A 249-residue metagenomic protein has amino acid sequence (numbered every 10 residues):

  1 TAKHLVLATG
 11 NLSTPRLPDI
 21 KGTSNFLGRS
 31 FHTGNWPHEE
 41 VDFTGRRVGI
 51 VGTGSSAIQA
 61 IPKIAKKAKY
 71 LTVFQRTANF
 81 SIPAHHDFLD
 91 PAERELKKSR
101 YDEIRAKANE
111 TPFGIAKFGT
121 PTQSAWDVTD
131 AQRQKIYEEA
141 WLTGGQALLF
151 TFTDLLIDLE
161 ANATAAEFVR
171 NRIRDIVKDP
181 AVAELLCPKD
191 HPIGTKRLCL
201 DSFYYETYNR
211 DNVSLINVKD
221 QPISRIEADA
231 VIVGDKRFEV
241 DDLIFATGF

Functional and structural regions predicted by a protein language model:
T1-S24, E39-E40, T53, A68-F249: N-terminal FAD-binding dinucleotide-binding subdomain shared by FAD-dependent oxidases/monooxygenases
G28-F31, L215: Conserved beta-strand scaffold positions in the cores of enzyme catalytic domains, especially in NTP/NDP-utilizing
F31-G45: A short, basic/flexible loop-to-alpha-helix module at the beginning of a structural domain
T44-R47, C187: Short, surface-exposed connector motifs at secondary-structure boundaries
R46-G54: Beta1/beta-strand and adjacent pyrophosphate-binding region of the FAD-binding site in flavoprotein oxidoreductases
A57: N-terminal Rossmann-fold NAD(P) dinucleotide-binding loop
A60-I64: Aromatic pocket-lining residues of Rossmann-like dinucleotide-binding sites
